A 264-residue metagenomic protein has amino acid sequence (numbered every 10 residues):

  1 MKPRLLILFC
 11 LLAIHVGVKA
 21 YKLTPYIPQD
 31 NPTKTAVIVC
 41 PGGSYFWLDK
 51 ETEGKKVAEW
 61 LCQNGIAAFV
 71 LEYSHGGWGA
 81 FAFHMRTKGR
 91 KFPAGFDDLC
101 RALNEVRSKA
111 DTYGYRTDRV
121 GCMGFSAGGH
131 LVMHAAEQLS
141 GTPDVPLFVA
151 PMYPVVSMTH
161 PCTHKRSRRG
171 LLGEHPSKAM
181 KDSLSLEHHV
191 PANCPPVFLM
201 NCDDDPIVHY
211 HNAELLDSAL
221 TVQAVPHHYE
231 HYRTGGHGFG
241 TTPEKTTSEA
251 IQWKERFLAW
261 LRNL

Functional and structural regions predicted by a protein language model:
Y26, F81-H84, G89, E214-L264: C-terminal catalytic histidine-bearing segment of alpha/beta-hydrolase fold enzymes
K34-G42: Short beta-strand element of the alpha/beta-hydrolase
W47-K56, Y73, H211-N212: The serine-hydrolase catalytic nucleophile loop
D49-E51, F69-T117, K245-A250: Catalytic nucleophile-loop/oxyanion-hole region of alpha/beta-hydrolase and closely related hydrolase-like folds
E51-F69: Short amphipathic alpha-helix adjacent to the substrate-entry channel of hydrolases
D97, R101-H164, K181: Primarily recognizes the serine-hydrolase "nucleophile elbow" in alpha/beta-hydrolase and SGNH/GDSL folds
L199-N201, D205: Short beta-strand/loop motif that positions the catalytic acidic residue of the alpha/beta-hydrolase fold
P206-E214: Conserved alpha/beta-hydrolase "acid-adjacent" motif
